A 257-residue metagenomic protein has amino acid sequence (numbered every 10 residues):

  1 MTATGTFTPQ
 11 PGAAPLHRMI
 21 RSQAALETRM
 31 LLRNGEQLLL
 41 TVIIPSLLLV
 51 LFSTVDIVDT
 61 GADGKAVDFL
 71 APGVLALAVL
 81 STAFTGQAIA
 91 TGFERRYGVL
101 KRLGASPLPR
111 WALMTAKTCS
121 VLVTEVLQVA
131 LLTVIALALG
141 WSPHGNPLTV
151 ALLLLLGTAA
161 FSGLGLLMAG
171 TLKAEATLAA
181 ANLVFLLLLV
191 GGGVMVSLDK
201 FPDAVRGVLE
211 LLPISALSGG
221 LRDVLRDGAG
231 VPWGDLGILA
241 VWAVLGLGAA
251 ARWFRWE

Functional and structural regions predicted by a protein language model:
A3-M19, Q23-Y97, E125, W141-L153 (+3 more regions): Transmembrane helix-boundary elements of multi-pass transport/secretion proteins, especially ABC-type permease modules
L51-D59, A169-L211, S215: Transmembrane helix segments
S53-I57, F93, R102, L137 (+7 more regions): Transmembrane helix-loop junction
L77-T82, T158, L189, G193: Alpha-helical transmembrane segments of multi-pass membrane proteins
A88, Y97-K101, L132, G165: Interfacial helix-capping/hinge residues at the ends of transmembrane alpha-helices
R102-W111: Short helix-to-coil transition segments within interhelical loops that connect adjacent transmembrane helices
R110-L186, G228-A240, V244-G248: Alpha-helical transmembrane segments and their short interhelical loops
L212-G228: Short, membrane-exposed interhelical loops at transmembrane-helix boundaries
